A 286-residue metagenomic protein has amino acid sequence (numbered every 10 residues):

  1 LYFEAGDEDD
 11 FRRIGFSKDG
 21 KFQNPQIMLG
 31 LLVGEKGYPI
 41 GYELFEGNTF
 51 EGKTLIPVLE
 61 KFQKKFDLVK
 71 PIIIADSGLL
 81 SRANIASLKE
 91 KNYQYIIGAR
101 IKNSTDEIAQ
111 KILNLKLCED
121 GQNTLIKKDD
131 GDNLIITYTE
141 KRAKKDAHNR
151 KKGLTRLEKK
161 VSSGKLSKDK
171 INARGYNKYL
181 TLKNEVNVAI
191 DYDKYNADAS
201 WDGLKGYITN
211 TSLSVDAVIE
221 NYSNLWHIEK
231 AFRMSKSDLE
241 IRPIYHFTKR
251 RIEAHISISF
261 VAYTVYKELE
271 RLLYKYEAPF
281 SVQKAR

Functional and structural regions predicted by a protein language model:
L1-R286: Anion-binding and metal-coordination hotspots
